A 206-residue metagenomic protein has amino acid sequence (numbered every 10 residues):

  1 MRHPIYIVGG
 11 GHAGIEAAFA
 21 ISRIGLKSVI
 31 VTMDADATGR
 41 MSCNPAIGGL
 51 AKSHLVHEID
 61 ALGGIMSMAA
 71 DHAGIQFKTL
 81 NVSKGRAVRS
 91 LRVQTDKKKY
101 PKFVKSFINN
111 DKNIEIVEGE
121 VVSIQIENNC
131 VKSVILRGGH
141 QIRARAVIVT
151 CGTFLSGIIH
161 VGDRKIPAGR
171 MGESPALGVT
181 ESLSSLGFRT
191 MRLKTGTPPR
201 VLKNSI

Functional and structural regions predicted by a protein language model:
M1-A13: Beta1/beta-strand and adjacent pyrophosphate-binding region of the FAD-binding site in flavoprotein oxidoreductases
R2, A18-I21, V131: Conserved phosphate-binding elements of NTP-dependent enzyme cores
H3, R137-A146: Core beta-strand elements of the Rossmann-like FAD/NAD(P) dinucleotide-binding domain in flavoenzyme oxidoreductases
V8-G9, G119, R137: Short His-Asn-centered micro-motif
G11, H140, T153: Flexible, active-site-proximal loop/turn residues at the rims of small-molecule/cofactor binding pockets and catalytic
H12-I15, P101-F103, V131-L136: Short alpha-helical segments and helix-capping/turn motifs at coil-helix boundaries
A17-S123, A146, T150-R170, S174-T180 (+1 more regions): Conserved N-terminal/central alpha/beta ligand/cofactor-binding core
Q125-Q141: Conserved beta-strand-loop-beta-strand element in the redox core of flavoprotein oxidoreductases
